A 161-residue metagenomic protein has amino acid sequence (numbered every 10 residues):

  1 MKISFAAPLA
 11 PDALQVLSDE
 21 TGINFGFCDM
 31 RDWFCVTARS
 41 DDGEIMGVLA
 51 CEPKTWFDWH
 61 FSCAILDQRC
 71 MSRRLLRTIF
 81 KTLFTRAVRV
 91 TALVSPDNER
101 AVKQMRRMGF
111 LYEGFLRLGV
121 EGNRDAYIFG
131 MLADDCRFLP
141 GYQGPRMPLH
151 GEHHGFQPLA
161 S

Functional and structural regions predicted by a protein language model:
M1-F25, H154: Short amphipathic alpha-helix that is part of the acyltransferase structural core
F25-R39: A short helix-loop-beta-strand connector motif used in the catalytic cores of GNAT acetyltransferases and, in some
T37, G43-P53: Conserved beta-strand in the GNAT
K54-D67: Conserved acetyl-CoA binding element of GNAT-fold acetyltransferases
L66-R77, D97-E99: Conserved glycine-rich acetyl-CoA-binding loop
T85-S95: Conserved GNAT acetyl-CoA-binding A-motif
L93, L111-Y127: Conserved catalytic-core motifs of GNAT/GCN5-like acyltransferases
D97-G114: Conserved active-site alpha-helix within GNAT-family acetyltransferase domains
